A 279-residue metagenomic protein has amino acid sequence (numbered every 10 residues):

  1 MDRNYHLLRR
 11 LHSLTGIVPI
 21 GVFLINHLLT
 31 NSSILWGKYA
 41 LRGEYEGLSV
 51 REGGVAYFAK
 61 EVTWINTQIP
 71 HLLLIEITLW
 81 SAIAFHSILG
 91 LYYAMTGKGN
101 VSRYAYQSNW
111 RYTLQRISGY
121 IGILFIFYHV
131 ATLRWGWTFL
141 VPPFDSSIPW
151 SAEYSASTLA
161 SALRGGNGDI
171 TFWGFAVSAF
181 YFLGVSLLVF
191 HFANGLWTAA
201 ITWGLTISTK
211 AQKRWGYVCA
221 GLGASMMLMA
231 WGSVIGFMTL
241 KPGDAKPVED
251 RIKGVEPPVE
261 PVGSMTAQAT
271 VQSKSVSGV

Functional and structural regions predicted by a protein language model:
M1-V279: Membrane-embedded alpha-helical bundles that constitute the cytochrome b-like, heme-associated redox core of multi-pass
